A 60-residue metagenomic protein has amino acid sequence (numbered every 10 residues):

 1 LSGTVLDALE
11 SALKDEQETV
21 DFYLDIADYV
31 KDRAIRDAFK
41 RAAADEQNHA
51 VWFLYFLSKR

Functional and structural regions predicted by a protein language model:
L1-R60: Non-heme di-metal
